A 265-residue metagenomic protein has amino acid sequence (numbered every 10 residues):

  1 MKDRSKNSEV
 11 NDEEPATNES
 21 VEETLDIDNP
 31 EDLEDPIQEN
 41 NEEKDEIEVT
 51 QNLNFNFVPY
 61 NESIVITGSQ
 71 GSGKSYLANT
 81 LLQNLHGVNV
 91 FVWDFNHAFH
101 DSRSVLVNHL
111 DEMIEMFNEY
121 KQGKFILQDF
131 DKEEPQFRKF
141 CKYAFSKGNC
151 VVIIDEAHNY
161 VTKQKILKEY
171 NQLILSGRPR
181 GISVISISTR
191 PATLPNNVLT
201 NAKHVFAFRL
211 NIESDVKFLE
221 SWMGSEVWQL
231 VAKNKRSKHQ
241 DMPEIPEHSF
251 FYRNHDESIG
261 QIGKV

Functional and structural regions predicted by a protein language model:
M1-E31: Long, low-complexity, intrinsically disordered segments
D45-V58: Pre-Walker A adenine-sensing motif
N61: Short coil/loop residues immediately preceding or within conserved phosphate-binding loops of NTP-utilizing enzyme
I64-Q83, D131-S225: Conserved P-loop NTPase motor cores
S72-H109: Walker A/P-loop NTP-binding active-site region of P-loop NTPases, recognizing the glycine-rich GxxxxGKT/S
E115-D131: Conserved P-loop NTPase mechanochemical-coupling segment
S221-V265: Phosphate-binding and hydrolysis-coupling loops of NTP-dependent motor/remodeling domains
